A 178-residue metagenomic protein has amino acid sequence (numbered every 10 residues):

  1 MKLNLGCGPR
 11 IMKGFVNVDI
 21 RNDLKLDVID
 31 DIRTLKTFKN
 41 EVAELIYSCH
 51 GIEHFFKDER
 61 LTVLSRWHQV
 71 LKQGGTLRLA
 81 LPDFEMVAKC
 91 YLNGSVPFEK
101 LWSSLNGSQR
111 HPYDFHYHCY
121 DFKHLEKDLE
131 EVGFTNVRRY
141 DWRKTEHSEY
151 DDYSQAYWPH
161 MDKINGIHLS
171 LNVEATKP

Functional and structural regions predicted by a protein language model:
K2-V87, K123, V173-K177: Conserved SAM-binding loop
K57-R66, V70-K72, T76-P178: S-adenosyl-L-methionine-dependent methyltransferase catalytic module, highlighting the catalytic core
